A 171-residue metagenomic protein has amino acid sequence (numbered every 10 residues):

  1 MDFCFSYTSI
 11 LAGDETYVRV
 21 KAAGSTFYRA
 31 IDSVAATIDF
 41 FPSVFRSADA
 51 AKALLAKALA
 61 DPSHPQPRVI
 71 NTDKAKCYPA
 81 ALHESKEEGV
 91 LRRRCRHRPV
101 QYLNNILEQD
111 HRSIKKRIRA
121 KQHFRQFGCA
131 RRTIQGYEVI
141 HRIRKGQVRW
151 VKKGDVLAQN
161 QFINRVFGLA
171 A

Functional and structural regions predicted by a protein language model:
M1-A171: Residue-level recognition of single "structural anchor" positions that define or cap local secondary structure
